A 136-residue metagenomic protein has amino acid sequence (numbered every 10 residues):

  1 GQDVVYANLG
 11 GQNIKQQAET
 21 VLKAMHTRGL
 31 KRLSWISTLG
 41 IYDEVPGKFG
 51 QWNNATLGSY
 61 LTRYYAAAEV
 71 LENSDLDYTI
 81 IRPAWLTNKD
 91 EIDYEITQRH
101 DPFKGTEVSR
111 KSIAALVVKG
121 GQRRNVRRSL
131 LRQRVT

Functional and structural regions predicted by a protein language model:
G1-T27: NAD(P)H-binding glycine-rich loop region in Rossmannoid oxidoreductase-like domains and their noncatalytic homologs
Q2, Q12, R28-R32, S37-T136: Oxidoreductase cofactor-interface core, primarily capturing Rossmann-like NAD(P)-dependent enzymes
